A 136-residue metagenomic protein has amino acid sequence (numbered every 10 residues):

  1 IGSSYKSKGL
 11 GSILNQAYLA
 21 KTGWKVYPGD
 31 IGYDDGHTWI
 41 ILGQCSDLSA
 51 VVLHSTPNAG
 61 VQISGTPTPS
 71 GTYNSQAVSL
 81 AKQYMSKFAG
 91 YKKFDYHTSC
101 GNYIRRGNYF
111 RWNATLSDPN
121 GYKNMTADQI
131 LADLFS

Functional and structural regions predicted by a protein language model:
I1-P69: ...with weaker cross-activation on analogous glycine-rich loops/strands in unrelated enzymes
T68-S136: Low-complexity, Gly/Ser/Thr/Pro-rich intrinsically disordered linker/tail segments
